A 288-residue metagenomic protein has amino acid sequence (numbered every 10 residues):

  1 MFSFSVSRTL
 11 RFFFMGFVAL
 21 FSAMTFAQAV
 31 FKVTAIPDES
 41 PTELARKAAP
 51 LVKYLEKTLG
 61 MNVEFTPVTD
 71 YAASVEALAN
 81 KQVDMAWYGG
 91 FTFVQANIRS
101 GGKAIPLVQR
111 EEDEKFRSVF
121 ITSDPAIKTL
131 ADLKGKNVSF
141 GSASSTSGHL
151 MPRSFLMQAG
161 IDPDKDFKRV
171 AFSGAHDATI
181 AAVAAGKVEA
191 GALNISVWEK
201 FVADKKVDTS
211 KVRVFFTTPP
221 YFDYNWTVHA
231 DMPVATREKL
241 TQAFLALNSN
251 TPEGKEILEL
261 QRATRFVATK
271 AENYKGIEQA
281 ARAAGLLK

Functional and structural regions predicted by a protein language model:
F2-F17: Bacterial N-terminal signal peptides that target proteins for export
F21-Q28: Sec/Tat signal peptide C-region and signal peptidase I cleavage site
Q28-A35, E39-P50, Y221-D223, T227-K288: An extracytoplasmic/periplasmic, membrane-proximal ligand-sensing/linker region
Q28-T92: Extracytoplasmic small-molecule ligand-binding "clamshell" domains of the periplasmic binding protein/Venus flytrap
D38-P41, A45, E112, I121-I127 (+1 more regions): Short coil/turn segments
A72-A86, R99-S100, A131, A175-S196: Short helices/loops that flank or line small-molecule/ion binding pockets
E76-D132: Acidic, polar ligand-binding/catalytic clefts
A126, K136-A235: Pocket-lining segment of extracytoplasmic ligand-binding domains
